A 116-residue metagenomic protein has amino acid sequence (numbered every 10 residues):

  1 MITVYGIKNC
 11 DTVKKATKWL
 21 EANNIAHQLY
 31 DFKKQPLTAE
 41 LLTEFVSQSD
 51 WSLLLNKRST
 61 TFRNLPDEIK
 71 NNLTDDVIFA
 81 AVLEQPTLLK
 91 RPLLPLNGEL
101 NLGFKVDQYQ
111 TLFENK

Functional and structural regions predicted by a protein language model:
M1-K18, A22-N23, H27-F32: Local sequence-structure signature of Cys/Sec-based thiol-disulfide redox active-site neighborhoods
Q35-L112, K116: Thiol/selenol-based redox catalytic cores and closely related redox-interacting motifs
